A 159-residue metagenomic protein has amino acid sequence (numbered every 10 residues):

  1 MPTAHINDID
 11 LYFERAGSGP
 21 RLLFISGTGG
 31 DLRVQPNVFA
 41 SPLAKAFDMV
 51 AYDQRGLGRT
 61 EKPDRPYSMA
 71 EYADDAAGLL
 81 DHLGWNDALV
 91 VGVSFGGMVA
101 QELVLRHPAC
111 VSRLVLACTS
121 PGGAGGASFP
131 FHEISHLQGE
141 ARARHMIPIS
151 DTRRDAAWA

Functional and structural regions predicted by a protein language model:
M1-P2: Short, hydrophobic/aromatic-rich segments at coil-to-beta transitions
H5-R65: Conserved HGGG/HGGXW glycine-rich cap/lid loop of the alpha/beta-hydrolase fold
T28-G29, S94, S120-P121: Short, flexible active-site-adjacent loop segments at beta-strand->alpha-helix junctions, enriched in small/polar
S41, K45, G78, L105-A109: Short, well-ordered alpha-helices that flank and scaffold nucleotide-derived cofactor binding pockets
K45, V50-V91: Active-site loop/oxyanion-hole signature of alpha/beta-hydrolase fold enzymes
G92, G96, A100: Gly/Ala-rich beta-loop-alpha elbow adjacent to hydrolase catalytic centers
Q101, L105, V111-R144: Flexible "cap/lid" loop of the alpha/beta hydrolase fold
A143-A159: Conserved alpha/beta-hydrolase catalytic His-Asp/Glu region
